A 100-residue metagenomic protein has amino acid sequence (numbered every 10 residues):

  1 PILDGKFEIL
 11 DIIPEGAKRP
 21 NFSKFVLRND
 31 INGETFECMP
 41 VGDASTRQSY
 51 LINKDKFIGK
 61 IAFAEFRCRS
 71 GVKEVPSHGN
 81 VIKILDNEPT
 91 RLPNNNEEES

Functional and structural regions predicted by a protein language model:
P1-V75, G79-E88: Nucleic-acid 5′ end/cap handling module spanning
L92-S100: Acidic, low-complexity intrinsically disordered tails
